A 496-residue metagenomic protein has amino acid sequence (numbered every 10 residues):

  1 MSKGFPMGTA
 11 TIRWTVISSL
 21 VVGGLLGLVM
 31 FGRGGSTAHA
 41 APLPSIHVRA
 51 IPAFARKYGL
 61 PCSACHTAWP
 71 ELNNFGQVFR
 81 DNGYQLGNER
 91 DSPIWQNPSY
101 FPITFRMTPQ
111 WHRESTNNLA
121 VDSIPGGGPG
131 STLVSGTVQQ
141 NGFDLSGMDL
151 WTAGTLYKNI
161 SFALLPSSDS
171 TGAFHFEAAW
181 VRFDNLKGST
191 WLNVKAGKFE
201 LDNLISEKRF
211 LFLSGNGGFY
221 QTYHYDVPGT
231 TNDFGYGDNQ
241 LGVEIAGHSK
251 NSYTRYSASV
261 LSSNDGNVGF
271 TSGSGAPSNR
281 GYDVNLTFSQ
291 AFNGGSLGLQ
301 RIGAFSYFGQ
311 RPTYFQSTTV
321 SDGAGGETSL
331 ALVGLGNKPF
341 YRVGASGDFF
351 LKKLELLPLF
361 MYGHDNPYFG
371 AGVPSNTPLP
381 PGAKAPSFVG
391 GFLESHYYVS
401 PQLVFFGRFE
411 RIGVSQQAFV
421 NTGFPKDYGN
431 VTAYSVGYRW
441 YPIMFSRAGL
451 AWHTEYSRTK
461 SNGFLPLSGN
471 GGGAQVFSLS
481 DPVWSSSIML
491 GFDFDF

Functional and structural regions predicted by a protein language model:
M1-W14: N-terminal secretory signal peptides that target proteins for export/translocation
S18-V29: Bacterial N-terminal signal peptides
L28-P42: Signal peptide processing junction and immediate N-terminal pro/mature segment of secreted/exported proteins
A38-K57, N74-Q110, N118-A120: Sequence context of c-type cytochrome heme-c attachment sites
G59-W69: The canonical Cys-X-X-Cys-His
N73-N74, I103-I124, S135-G266, R280-S296 (+3 more regions): Outer membrane beta-barrel
S99-F101, H112-S146, S272-S274, G323-V333 (+1 more regions): Surface-exposed strand-loop-strand hairpins of Gram-negative outer-membrane beta-barrel proteins
A179-F183, K187, S296-F496: Outer-membrane beta-barrel pore domains
